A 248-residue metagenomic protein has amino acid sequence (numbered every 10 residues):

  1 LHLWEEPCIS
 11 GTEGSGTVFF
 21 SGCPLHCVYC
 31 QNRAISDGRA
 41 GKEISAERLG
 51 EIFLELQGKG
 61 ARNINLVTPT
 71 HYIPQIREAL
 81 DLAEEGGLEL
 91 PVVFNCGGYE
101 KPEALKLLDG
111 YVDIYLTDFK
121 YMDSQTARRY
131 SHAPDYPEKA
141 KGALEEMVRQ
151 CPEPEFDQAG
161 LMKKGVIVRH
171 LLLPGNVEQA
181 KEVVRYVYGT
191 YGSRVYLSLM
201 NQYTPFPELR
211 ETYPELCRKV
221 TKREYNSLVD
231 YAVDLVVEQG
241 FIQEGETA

Functional and structural regions predicted by a protein language model:
L1-G110, I114, S124: Conserved Radical SAM active-site core
G16, I64, V92-F94, Y115-T117 (+3 more regions): Hydrophobic faces of well-ordered beta-strands that scaffold small-molecule active sites in alpha/beta enzyme cores
A34-R48, T68-E78, A83-E84, E100-K101 (+3 more regions): Conserved non-cysteine loop/helix-boundary elements of the Radical SAM core domain that shape
T70-Y72, G98-E100, Y121-D123, L172 (+2 more regions): Active-site-proximal loop/turn and secondary-structure-junction residues that shape catalytic pockets, frequently
G87, D109-G110, K141, L161-G165: Short gly/pro-enriched beta-turn/loop segments at secondary-structure junctions
D109-S124, Y196-Y203: Non-cysteine beta-strand/loop elements that form the S-adenosyl-L-methionine
Y121-A133, M162-L171: Short, flexible active-site loops
V148, P152-A248: Auxiliary Fe-S-binding modules of radical SAM enzymes
